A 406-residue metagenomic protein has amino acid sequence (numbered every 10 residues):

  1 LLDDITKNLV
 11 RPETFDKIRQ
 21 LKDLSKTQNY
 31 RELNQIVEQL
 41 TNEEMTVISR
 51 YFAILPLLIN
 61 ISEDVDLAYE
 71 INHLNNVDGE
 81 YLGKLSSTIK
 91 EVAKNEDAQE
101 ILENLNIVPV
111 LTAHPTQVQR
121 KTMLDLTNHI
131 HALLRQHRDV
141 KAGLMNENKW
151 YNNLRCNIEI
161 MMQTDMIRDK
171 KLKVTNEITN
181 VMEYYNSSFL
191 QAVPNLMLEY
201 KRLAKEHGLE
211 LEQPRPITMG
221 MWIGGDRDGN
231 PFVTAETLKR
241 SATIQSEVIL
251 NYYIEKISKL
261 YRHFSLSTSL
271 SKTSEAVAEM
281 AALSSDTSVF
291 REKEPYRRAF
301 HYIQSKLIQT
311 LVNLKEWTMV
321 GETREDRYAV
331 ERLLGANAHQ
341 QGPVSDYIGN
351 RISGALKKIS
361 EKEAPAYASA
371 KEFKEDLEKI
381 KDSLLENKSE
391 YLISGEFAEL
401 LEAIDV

Functional and structural regions predicted by a protein language model:
L1-V406: Often metal-dependent polyanion-binding catalytic scaffolds in large enzymes
